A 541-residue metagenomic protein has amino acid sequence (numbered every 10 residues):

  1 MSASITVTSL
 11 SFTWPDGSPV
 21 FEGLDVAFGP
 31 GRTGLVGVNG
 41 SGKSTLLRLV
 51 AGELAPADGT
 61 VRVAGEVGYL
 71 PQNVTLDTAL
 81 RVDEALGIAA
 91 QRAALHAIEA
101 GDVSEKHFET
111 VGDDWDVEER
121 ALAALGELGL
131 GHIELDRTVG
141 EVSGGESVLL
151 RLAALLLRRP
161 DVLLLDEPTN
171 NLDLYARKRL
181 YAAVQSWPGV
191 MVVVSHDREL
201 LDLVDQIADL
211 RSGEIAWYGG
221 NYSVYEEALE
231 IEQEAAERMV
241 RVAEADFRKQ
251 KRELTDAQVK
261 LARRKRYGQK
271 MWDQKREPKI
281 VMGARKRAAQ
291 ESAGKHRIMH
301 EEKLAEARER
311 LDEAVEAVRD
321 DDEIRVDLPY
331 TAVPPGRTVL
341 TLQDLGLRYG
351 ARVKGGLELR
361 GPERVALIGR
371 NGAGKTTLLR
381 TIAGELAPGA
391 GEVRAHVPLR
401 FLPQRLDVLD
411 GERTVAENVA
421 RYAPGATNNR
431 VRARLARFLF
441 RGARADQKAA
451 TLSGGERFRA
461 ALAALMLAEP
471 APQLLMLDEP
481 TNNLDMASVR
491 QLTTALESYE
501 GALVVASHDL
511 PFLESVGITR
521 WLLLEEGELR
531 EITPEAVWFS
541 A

Functional and structural regions predicted by a protein language model:
M1-T13, Q91-V148, A228-Y349, A541: Coupling and communication elements adjacent to P-loop NTPase active sites across diverse families
V7-L10, G17-G31, G59, L342-G361 (+1 more regions): Conserved beta-strand
P30-T33, T45-K106, G361-N429, H508 (+2 more regions): ABC ATPase nucleotide-binding domain signature region
L76-G144, Q404-L474, E479: ABC-family P-loop ATPase nucleotide-binding domains
A79-L80, E84, G213-R238, L524-A541: Conserved beta-strand-loop-alpha-helix hinge in the C-terminal portion of ABC ATPase nucleotide-binding domains
L152, L180, L462: Hydrophobic anchor residue at the start of the ABC signature
L163-E167, L172, L402, L474-E479 (+1 more regions): Catalytic Walker B motif of ABC-type/P-loop ATPase nucleotide-binding domains
D197-L203, V224, D407-V408, L510-S515: Conserved H-loop
